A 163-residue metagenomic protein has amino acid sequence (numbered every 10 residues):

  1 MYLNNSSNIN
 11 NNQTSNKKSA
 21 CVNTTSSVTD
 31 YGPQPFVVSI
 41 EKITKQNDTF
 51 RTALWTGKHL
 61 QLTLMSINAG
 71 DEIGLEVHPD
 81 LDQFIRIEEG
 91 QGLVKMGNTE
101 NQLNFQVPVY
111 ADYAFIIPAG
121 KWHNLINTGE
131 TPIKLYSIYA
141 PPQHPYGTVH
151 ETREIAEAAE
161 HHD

Functional and structural regions predicted by a protein language model:
M1-H59, G74, V107, E151-D163: A short, N-terminal "cap"/entry segment at the start of jelly-roll beta-barrel domains of the cupin/DSBH fold
D48, T63-P79: Conserved short histidine dyad/triad with adjacent acidic residue
L60, A69, D80, K121-W122 (+1 more regions): A generic "binding-loop/recognition-motif" signal
G74-L75, V94-K95, I117, H123-G129: Short beta-strand His + acidic residue motifs that chelate non-heme Fe in jelly-roll/DSBH and cupin folds
D80-G97: Glycine- and acidic-residue-biased ligand/ion/polar-headgroup-sensing regions
F84, E130-G147: A short hydrophobic beta-strand segment most commonly corresponding to one strand of the jelly-roll/cupin
T99-A119: Short acidic-glycine-tyrosine-enriched beta hairpin
